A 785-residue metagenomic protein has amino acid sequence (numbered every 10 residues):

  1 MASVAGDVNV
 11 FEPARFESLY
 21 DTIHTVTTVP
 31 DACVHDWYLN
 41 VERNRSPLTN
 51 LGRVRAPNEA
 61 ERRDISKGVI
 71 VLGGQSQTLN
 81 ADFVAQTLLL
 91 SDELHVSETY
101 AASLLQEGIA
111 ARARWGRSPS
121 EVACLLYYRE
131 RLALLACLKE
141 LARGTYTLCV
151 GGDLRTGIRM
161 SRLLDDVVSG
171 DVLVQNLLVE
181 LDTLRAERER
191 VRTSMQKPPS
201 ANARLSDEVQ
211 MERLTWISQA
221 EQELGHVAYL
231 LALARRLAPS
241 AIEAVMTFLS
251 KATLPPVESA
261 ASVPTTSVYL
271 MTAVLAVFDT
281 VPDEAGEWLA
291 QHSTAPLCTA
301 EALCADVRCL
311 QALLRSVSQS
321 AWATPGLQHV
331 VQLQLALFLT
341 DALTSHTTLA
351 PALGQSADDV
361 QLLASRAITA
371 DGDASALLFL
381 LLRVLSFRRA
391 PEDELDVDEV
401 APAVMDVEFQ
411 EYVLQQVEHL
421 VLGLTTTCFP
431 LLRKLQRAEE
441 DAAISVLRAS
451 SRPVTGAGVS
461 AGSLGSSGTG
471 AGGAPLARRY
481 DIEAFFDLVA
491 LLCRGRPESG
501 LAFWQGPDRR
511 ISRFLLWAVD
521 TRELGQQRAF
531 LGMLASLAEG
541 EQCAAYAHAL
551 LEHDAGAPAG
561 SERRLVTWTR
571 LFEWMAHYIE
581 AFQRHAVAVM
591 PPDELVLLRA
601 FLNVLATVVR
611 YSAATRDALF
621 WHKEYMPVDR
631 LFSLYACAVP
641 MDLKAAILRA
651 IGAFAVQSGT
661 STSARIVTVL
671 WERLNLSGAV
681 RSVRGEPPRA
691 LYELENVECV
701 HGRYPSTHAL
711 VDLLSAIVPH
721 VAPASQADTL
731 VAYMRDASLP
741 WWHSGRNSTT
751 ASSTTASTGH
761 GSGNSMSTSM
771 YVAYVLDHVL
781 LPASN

Functional and structural regions predicted by a protein language model:
A2-N785: Extended alpha-helical scaffold regions
